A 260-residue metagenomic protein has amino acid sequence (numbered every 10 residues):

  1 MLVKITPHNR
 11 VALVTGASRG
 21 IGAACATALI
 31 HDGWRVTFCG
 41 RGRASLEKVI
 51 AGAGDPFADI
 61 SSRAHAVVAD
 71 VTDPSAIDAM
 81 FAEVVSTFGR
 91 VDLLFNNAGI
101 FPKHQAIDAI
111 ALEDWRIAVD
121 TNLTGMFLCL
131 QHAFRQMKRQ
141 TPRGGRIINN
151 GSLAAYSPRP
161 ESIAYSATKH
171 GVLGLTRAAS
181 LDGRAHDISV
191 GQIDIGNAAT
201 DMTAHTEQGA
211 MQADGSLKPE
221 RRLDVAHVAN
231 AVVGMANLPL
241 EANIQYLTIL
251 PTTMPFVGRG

Functional and structural regions predicted by a protein language model:
S18-R19: Conserved glycine-rich cofactor-binding loop
D32-V49: Conserved glycine-rich Rossmann-like NAD(P)H-binding loop of the short-chain dehydrogenase/reductase
V68-M80, L112: The beta1-alpha1 cofactor-binding region of Rossmann-like NAD(H)/NADP(H)-dependent oxidoreductases
Q105-I107, E113-R116: Substrate-binding pocket helix/loop in short-chain dehydrogenase/reductase
L130, T168: Active-site helix of classical SDR
S152: Residue(s) in the substrate-gating loop at a strand-loop-helix junction that position the organic substrate next
Q192-I193, M211-G258: C-terminal helical subdomain
